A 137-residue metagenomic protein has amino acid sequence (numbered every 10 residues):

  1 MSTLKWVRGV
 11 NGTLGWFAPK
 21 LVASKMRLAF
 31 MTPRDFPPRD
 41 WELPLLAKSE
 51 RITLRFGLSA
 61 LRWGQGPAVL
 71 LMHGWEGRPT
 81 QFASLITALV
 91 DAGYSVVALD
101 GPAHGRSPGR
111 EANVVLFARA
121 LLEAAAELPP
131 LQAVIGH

Functional and structural regions predicted by a protein language model:
M1-T53: An N-terminal hydrophobic leader/cap segment in hydrolases
S49-W63: A short loop-to-beta-strand scaffold at the N-terminal edge of the catalytic core in hydrolase folds
W63-V69: Proline/glycine-enriched tight loop/beta-turn segments at coil->beta junctions that connect or precede beta-strands
G66, G74-G77: Active-site glycine-rich loops that stabilize anionic/oxyanionic intermediates across multiple enzyme folds
L71-G74, A98: Structural cue for short, hydrophobic secondary-structure segments
H73, G136-H137: Conserved alpha/beta-hydrolase "nucleophile elbow" surrounding the catalytic nucleophile
P79, I86-P108: Conserved alpha/beta-hydrolase
E111-A133: Alpha/beta-hydrolase active-site loop
